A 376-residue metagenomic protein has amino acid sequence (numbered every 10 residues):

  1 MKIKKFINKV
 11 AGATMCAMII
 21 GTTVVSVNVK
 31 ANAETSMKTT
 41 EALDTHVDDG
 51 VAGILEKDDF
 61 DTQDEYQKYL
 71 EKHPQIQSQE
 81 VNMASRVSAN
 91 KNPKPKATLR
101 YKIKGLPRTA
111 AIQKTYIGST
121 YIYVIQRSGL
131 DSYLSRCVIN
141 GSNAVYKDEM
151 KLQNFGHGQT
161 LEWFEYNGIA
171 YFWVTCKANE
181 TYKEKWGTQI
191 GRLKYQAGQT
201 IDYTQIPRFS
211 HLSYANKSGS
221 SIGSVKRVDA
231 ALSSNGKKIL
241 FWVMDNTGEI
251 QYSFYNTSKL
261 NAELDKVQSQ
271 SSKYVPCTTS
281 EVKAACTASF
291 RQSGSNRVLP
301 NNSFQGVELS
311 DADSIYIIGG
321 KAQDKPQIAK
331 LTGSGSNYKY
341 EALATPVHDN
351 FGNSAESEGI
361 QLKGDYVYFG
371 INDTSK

Functional and structural regions predicted by a protein language model:
G21-T40: Sec-dependent signal peptide cleavage junction
Y69, P74-G105, Q113-N154, G320-A342: Beta-propeller domains
S85-G105, N143-F155, G198-V225, L264-P300 (+1 more regions): Surface-exposed loop and turn segments in beta-propeller and other repeat-based domains that flank or scaffold
K104-S119, H157-T175, G219-L240, L299-A312 (+1 more regions): Structural signature of eukaryotic scaffold interfaces centered on beta-propeller domains
S128-D131, G168, K177-K183, D245-E249 (+2 more regions): Short glycine/acidic-enriched loop and turn motifs that connect beta-strands
S132-S142, K185-I201, E249-Y274, K325-N337 (+1 more regions): Beta-propeller blade signature
I139-N179, H348: Blade-loop segments of beta-propeller domains
C286-N337: Loop/turn-rich, solvent-exposed surfaces of beta-rich toroidal or solenoidal domains
